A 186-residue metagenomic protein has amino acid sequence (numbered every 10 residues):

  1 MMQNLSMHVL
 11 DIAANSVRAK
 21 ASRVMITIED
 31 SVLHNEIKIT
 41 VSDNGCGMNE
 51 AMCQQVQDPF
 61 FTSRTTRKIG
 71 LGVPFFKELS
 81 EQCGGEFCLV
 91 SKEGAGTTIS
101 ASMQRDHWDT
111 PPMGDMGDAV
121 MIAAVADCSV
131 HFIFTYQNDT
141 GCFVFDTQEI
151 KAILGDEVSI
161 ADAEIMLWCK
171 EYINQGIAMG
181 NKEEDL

Functional and structural regions predicted by a protein language model:
Q3-H8, A14-G70, P74-G114, F134-D139 (+1 more regions): Conserved beta-strand-loop-beta-strand hairpin that lines the nucleotide-binding pocket of ATP/GTP-utilizing enzymes
R105-L186: N-terminal assembly/transducer modules of large multi-domain enzymes, emphasizing dimerization/partner-binding
